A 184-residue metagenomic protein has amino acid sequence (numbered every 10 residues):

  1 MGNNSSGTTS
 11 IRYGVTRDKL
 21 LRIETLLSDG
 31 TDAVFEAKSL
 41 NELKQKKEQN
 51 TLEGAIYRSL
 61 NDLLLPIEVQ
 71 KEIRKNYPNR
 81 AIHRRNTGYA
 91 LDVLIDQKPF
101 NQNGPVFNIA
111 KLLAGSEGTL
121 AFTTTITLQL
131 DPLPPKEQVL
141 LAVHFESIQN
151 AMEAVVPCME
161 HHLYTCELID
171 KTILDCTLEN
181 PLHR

Functional and structural regions predicted by a protein language model:
M1-Q149, V155: FAD-binding subdomain of flavoenzyme oxidoreductases
D131-L133, M152, M159-R184: Terminal amphipathic helices with adjacent charged low-complexity linkers/tails
